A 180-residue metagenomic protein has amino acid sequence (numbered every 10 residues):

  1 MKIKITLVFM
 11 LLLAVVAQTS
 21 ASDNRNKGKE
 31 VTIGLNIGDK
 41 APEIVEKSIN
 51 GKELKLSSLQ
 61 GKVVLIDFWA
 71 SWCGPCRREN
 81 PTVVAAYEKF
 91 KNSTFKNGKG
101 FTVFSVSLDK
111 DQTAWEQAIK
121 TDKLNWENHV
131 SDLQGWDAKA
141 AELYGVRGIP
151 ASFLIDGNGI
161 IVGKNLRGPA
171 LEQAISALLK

Functional and structural regions predicted by a protein language model:
M1-R25, K180: Bacterial Sec-dependent N-terminal signal peptides
A17-E43, T113, Q117-K120, A177: N-proximal helix/coil linker or "cap" segments that precede and/or mark the start of modular domains
I44-V64, E88-K89: A short beta-strand-turn-helix
K47, F104, D109, E116-A151 (+1 more regions): Short, internal strand/loop/helix patches that form the active-site neighborhood or redox-interaction surface
Q60-G61, F68-A85, K89: Conserved redox-active cysteine motifs that mediate thiol-disulfide chemistry, especially di-cysteine Cys-X(1-2)-Cys
V63-V64, F101, P150: Alpha/beta-hydrolase fold active-site loops
E88-G98: Alpha-helix termini
G148-K180: Thiol-/selenol-based redox modules, centered on thioredoxin-like and closely related oxidoreductase domains
